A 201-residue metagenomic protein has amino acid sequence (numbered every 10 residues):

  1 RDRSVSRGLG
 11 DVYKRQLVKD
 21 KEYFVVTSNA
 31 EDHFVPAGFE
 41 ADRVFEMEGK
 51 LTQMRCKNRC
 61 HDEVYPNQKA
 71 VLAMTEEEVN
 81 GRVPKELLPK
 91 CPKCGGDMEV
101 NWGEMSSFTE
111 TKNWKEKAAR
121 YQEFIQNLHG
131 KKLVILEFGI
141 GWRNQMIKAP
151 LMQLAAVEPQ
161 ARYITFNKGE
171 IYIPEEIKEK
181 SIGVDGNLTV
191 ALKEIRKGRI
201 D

Functional and structural regions predicted by a protein language model:
R1, R7-D201: Conserved catalytic alpha/beta core of Sir2/sirtuin-type deacylases, generalized to analogous enzyme cores that bind
